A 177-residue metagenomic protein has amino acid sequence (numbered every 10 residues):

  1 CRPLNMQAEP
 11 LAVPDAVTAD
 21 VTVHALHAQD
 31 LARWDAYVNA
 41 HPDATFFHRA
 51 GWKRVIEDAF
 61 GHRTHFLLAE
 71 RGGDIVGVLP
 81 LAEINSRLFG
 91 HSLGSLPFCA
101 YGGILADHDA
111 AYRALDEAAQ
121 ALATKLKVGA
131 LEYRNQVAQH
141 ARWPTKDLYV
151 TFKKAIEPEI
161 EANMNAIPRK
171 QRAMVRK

Functional and structural regions predicted by a protein language model:
C1-K177: N-acyltransferase acceptor-side catalytic subdomain
